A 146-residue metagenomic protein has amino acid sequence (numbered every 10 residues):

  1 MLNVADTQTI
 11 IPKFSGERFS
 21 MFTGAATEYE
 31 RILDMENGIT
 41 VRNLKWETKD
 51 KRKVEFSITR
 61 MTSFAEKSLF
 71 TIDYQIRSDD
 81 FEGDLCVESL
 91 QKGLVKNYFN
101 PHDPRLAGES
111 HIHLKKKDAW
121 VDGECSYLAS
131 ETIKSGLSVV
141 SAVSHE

Functional and structural regions predicted by a protein language model:
M1-E146: Beta-sandwich/jelly-roll carbohydrate-recognition scaffolds of carbohydrate-active enzymes
